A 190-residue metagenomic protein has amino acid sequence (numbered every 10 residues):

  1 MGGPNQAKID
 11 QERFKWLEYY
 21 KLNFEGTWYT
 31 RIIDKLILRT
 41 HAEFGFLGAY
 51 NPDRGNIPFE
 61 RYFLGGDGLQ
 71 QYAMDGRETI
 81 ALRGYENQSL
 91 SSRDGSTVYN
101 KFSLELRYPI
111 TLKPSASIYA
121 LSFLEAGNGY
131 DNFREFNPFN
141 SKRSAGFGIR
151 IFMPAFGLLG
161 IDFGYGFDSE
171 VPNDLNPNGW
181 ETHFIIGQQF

Functional and structural regions predicted by a protein language model:
M1-I110, S122, Y130, D174 (+1 more regions): C-terminal outer-membrane beta-barrel translocator/porin domains of Gram-negative envelope proteins and their
I33-L38, T111-P114, I151-I161: Repeated loop/turn-to-beta-strand initiation elements of outer-membrane beta-barrel proteins
I37-H41, Y119-F123, G148, L158-D162 (+1 more regions): Residue-level detector of the transmembrane beta-barrel scaffold of outer-membrane proteins
G55-L64, F136-K142, P177-E181: Flexible, surface-exposed loop regions and adjacent strand-edge segments of Gram-negative outer-membrane beta-barrel
R83, G127-S144: Outer-membrane beta-barrel transmembrane domain signature
A116-S122, F133, N137: Generic long, charged, amphipathic alpha-helical segments
I151, N178-F190: Outer-membrane beta-barrel "beta-signal"
L159, F163-W180: Outer-membrane beta-barrel translocator/channel fold
